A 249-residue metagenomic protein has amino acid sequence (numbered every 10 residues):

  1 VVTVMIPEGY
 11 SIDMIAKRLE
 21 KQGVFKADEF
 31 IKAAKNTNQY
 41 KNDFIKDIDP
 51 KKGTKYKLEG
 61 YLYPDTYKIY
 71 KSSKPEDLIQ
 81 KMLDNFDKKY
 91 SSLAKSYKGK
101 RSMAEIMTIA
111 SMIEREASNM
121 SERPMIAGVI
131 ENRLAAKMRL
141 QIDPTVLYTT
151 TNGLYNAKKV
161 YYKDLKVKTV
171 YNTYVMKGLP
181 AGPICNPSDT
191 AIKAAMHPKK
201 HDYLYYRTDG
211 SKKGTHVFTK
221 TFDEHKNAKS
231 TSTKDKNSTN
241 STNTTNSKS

Functional and structural regions predicted by a protein language model:
V1, Y10-Q22: Membrane-embedded segments
V1-M5, K57-L58: Short, solvent-exposed interaction modules
P7-E8, V217: Small/polar loops that bind or transfer phosphate-bearing groups
E8-G9, S72: Short gly/acidic/polar-rich coil/turn motifs that serve as flexible hinges in modular proteins
E20, V24-F25, N38-S249: Bacterial extracytoplasmic/cell-wall-associated proteins, especially those involved in peptidoglycan
K26-I31: Short, surface-exposed acidic
A34: Major-groove recognition helix of helix-turn-helix-like DNA-binding domains
